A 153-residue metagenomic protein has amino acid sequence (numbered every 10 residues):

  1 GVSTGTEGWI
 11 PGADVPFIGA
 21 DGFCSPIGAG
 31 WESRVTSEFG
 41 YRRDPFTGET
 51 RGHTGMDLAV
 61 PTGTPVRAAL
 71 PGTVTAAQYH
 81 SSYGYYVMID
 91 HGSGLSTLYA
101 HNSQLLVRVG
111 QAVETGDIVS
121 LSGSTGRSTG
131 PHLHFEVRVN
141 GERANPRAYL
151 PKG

Functional and structural regions predicted by a protein language model:
G1-V2, I89: SH3/SH3-like beta-barrel fold
V2-C24: Boundary regions of SH3-family modules and the immediately adjacent low-complexity/disordered segments in eukaryotic
F23-G153: Catalytic cores of peptidoglycan-degrading enzymes
